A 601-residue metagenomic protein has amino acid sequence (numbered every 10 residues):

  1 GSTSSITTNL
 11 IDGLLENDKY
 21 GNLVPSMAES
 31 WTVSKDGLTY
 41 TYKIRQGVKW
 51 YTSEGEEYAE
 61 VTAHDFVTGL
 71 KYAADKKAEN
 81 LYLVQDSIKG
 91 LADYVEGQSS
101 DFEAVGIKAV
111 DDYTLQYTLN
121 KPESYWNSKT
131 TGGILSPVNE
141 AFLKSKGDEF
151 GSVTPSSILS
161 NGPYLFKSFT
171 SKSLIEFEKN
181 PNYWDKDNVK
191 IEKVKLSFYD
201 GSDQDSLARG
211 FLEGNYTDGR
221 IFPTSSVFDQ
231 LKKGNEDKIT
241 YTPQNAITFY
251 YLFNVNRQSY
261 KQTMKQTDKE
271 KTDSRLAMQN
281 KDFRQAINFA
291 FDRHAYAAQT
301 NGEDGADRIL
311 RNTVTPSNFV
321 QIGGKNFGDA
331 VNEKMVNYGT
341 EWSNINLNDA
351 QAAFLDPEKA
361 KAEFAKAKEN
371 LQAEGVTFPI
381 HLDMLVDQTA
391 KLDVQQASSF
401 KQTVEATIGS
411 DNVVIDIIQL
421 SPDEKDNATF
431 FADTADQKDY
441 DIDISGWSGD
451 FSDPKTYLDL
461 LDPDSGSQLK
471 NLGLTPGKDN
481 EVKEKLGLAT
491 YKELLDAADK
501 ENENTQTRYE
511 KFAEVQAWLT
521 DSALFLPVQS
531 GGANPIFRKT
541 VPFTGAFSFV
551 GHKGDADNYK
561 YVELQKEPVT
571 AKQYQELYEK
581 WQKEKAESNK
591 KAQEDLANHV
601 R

Functional and structural regions predicted by a protein language model:
G1-K35, L159: N-terminal lobe/hinge region of extracytoplasmic solute-binding protein
G1-S5, M27-A28, E54-A59, S124-P137 (+3 more regions): A structural "hinge/loop" feature
E29-D86, Q116, G210-E213, D273-Q279 (+2 more regions): Aromatic- and charge-enriched surface segment that lines or borders ligand/interaction sites
K43, H64-V67, Y72-F142: Surface-exposed binding/hinge segments that line and control ligand-binding clefts or catalytic entry sites
F102-E103, Y113, L119-K195, S206 (+1 more regions): Gly/Pro-rich hinge or "lid" segments in bacterial periplasmic/extracellular proteins
K167-P181, S197-Q266, H294, A298-E303: Extracellular/periplasmic solute-recognition and catalytic clefts
G210, W342-G449, A533, W581 (+2 more regions): Ligand/substrate-recognition segments at binding pockets and active sites
A286-E333, Q388, L392-Q402, A432-R601: Detector for C-terminal structural segments
